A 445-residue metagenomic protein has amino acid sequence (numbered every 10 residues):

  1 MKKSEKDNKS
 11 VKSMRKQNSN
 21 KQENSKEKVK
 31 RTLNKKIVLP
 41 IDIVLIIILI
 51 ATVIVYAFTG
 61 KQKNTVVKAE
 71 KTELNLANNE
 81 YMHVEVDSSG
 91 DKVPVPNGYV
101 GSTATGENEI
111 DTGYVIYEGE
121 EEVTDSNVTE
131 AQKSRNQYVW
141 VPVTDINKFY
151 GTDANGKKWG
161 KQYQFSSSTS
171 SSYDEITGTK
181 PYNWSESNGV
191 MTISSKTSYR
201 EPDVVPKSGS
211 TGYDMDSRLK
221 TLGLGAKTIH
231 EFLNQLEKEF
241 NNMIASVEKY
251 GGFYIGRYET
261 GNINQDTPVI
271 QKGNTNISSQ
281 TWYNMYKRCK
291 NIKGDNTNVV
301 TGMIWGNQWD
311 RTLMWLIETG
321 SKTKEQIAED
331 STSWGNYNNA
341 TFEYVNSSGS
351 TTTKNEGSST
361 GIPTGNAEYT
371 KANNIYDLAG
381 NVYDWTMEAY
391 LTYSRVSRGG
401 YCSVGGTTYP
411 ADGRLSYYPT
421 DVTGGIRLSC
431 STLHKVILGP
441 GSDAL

Functional and structural regions predicted by a protein language model:
M1-A69: Gram-positive cell-envelope targeting signals
V67-P142, I146-G151: GGW-centered surface loops in extracellular recognition modules
E109-V128, A226-N241, D412-R414: Short alpha-helical segments and helix-capping/turn motifs at coil-helix boundaries
V128-R135, S168-D377: Short aromatic-cysteine micro-motif
N147-K157, N262-T267, Y393-S394, G405-Y409 (+1 more regions): Short, solvent-exposed loop/turn elements at domain surfaces
D153-S170: Short Gly/aromatic-enriched secondary-structure transition segments
G306, D310, G335, A340-L445: C-terminal, surface-exposed recognition/capping segments
